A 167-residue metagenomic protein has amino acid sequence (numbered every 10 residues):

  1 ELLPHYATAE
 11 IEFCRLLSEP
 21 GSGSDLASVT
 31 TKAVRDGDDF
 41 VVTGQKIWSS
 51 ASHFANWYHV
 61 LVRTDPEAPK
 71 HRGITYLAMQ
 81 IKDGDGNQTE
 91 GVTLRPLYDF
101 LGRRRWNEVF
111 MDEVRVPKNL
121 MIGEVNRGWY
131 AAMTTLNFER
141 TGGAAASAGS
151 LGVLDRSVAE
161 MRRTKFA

Functional and structural regions predicted by a protein language model:
E1-A9, A51-W57, G142: Internal helix-loop-helix
E1-E19, R35-F40: FAD-binding glycine-rich core of flavoenzymes that anchor FAD
L2, V29, I47, L94-L97: Short beta-alpha junctions and helix-cap segments that line functional grooves
R15, A33, V42-G44, L77 (+1 more regions): Buried hydrophobic positions in well-ordered alpha/beta secondary-structure cores of metabolic enzymes
S22, I47-H53, F100, G142: Glycine-rich phosphate/pyrophosphate-binding beta-alpha loops
D25-T43: Cytochrome P450 C-terminal beta-domain/meander region
T43-T93: A short core secondary-structure module
G91-A167: Glycine-rich beta->alpha junctions and the first turn(s) of the following alpha-helix
